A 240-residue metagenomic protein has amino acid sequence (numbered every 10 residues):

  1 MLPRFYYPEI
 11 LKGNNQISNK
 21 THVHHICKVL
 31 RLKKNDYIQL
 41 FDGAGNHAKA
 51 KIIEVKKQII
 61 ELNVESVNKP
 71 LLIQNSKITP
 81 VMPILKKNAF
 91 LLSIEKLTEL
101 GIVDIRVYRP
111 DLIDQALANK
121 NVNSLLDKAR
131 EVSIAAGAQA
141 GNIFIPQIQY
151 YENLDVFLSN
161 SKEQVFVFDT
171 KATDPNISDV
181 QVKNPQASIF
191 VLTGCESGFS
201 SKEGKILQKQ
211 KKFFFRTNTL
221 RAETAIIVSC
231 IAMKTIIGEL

Functional and structural regions predicted by a protein language model:
M1-K69: N-terminal positively charged helical leader segments and presequences
I10, V67, R109-I113, T217: Short, ordered loop/turn segments at secondary-structure junctions
L71-Q164: RNA substrate-binding interface of SAM-dependent RNA methyltransferases
L117, N176-D179, A222-V228: Short, charged, surface-exposed secondary-structure boundary motifs
V156-S161, S178-N184: Short amphipathic alpha-helix with an adjacent loop that forms part of the alpha/beta core around
A187-S201: A C-terminal functional module that forms or caps the active site or interfaces directly with catalytic machinery
S201-L240: Structured adenosyl-cofactor binding patch, chiefly the S-adenosyl-L-methionine
